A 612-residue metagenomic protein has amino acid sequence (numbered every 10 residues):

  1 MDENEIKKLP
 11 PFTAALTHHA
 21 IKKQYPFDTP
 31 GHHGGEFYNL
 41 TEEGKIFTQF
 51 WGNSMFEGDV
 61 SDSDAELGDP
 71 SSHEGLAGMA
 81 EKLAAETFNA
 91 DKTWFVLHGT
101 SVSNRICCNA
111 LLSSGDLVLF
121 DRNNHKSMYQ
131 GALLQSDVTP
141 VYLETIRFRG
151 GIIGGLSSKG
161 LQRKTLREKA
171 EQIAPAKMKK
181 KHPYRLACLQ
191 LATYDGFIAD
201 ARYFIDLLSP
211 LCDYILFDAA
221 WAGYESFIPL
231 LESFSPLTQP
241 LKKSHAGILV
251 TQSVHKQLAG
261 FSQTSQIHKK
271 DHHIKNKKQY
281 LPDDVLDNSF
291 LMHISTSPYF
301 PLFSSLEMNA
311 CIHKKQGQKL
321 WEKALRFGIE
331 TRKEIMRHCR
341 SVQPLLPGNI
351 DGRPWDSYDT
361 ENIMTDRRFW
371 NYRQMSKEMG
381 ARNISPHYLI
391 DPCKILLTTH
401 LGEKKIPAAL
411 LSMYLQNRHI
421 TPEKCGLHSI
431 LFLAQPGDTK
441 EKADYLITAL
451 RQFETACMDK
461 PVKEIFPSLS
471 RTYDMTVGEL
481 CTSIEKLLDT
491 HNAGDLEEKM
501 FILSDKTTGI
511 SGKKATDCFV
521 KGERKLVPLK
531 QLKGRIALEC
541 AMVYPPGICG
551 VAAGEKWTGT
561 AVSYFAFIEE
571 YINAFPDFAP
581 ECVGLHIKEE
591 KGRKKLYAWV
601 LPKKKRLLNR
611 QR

Functional and structural regions predicted by a protein language model:
M1-G58, A65-E66, E74, E86 (+1 more regions): Non-catalytic terminal extensions of PLP-dependent enzymes
G44-M55, V96-C108, L166-M178, G380-I384 (+1 more regions): Short, composition-biased local secondary-structure segments
M55-V102: Conserved N-terminal alpha-helix of the aminotransferase class I/II PLP-enzyme fold
S71-M79, V102-S103, P301, R326 (+1 more regions): Generic alpha-helix structural propensity
E86, T100-S113, L117-M336: Conserved PLP-enzyme active-site core in the AAT-like
N89-D91, S113-S114, P183, A201-R202 (+9 more regions): Short, well-ordered loop/turn elements at secondary-structure boundaries
W94, V141-L143, E423: General small-molecule cofactor/ligand-binding pocket signal
W94-V96, A187-Q190, I430-Q435: Short glycine-rich or small-residue beta-strand-to-loop segments that form or flank ligand, phosphate, metal/Fe-S
